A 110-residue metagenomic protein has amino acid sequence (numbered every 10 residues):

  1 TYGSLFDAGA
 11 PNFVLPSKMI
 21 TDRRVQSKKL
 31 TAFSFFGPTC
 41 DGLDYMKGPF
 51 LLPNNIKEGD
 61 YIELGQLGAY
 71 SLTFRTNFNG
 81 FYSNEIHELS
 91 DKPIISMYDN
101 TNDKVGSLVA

Functional and structural regions predicted by a protein language model:
T1-A110: Charged (often Lys/Glu-rich) extended helix/loop segments that serve as interaction or gating elements
